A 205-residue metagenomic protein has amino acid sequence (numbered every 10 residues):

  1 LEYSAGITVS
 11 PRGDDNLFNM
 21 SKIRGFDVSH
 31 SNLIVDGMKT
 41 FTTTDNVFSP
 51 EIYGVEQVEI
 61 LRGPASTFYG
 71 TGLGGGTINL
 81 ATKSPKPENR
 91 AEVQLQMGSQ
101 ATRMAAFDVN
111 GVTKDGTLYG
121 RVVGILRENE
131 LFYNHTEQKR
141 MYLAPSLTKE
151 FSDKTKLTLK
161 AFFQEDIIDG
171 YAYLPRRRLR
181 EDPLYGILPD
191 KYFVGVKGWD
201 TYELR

Functional and structural regions predicted by a protein language model:
E2-M38, E56: Extracytoplasmic beta-strand/coil segments of soluble accessory domains associated with Gram-negative outer-membrane
Y3, V9, M38-R62, L80-T82: Short acidic/polar hinge/loop motifs at secondary-structure boundaries that mediate gating or recognition
G6-L17, D27, N46, E51 (+2 more regions): Short, glycine-/polar-rich solvent-exposed loops and beta-turns at beta-strand/coil boundaries
S21-G25, T43, K149: Short, polar/charged loop or turn motifs at beta-strand boundaries
G25-D27, V35, R62, T82-S84 (+1 more regions): Flexible glycine-/small-residue-rich
V28, T40, G98-Q100, R127-N129 (+1 more regions): Structural signature of outer-membrane beta-barrel domains
Y53-E56, T67-L143, F151-T155, L204: Outer-membrane beta-barrel translocator/receptor signature
R127-L131, A144-E150, K154-R205: Acidic/polar loop-and-plug regions of large Gram-negative outer-membrane beta-barrel proteins
